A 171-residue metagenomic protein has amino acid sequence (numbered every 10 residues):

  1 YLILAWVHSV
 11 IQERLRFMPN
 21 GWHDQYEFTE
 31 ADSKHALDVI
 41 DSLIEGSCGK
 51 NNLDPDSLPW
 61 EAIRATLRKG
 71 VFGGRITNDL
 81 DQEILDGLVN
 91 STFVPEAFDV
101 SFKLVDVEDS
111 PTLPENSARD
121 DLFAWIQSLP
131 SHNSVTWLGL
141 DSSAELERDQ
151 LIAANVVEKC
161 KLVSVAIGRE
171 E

Functional and structural regions predicted by a protein language model:
L2-E171: Mixed-charge, low-complexity segments
